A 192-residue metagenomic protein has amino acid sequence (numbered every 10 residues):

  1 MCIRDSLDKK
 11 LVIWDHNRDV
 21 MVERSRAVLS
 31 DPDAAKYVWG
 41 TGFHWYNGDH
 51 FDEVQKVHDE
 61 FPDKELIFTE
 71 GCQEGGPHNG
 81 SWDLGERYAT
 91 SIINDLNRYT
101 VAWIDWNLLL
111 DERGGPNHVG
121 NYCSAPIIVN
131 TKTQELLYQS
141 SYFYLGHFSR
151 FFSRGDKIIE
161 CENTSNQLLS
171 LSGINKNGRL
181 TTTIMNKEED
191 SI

Functional and structural regions predicted by a protein language model:
M1-D5: Conserved small/polar residues in nucleotide/adenosyl-binding loops
S6, P32-Y37, D59-F61, L96-R98 (+2 more regions): Extracellular/periplasmic catalytic domains that process cell-envelope and extracellular macromolecules
S6-V12, K36-P77: Glycoside hydrolase catalytic-domain groove-lining segments
H16-V20, W45-D49, G71-G75, L108-E112 (+1 more regions): Solvent-exposed loop/turn segments at secondary-structure junctions within structured extracellular/periplasmic domains
N17-G42, E60, G76-D83: Substrate-binding cleft/loops of secretory-pathway carbohydrate-active enzymes
D19-D31, H50-K56, G85-I92, N163-Q167: Alpha-helical scaffolding within the catalytic cores of extracellular/periplasmic polymer-degrading hydrolases
E65-H147, E160-N163: Aromatic/acidic polysaccharide-binding cleft in carbohydrate-active enzymes
R150, C161-I192: Carbohydrate-binding surface patches
